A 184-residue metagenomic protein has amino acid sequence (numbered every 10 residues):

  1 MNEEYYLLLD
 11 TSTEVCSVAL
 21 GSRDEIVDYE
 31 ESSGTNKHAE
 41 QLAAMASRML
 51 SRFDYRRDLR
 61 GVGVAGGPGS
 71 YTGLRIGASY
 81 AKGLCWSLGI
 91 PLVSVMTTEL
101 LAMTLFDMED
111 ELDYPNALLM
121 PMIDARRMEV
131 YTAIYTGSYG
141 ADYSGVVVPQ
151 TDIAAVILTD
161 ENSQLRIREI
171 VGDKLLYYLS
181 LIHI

Functional and structural regions predicted by a protein language model:
M1-E4, D113-P115: Extreme N-terminus of proteins, especially the signal/transit-peptide cleavage junction and the first residues
N2-P68: N-terminal beta-alpha supersecondary unit
E25, K37, P91-L181: Surface "functional belts" at beta-alpha junctions
Q41, M45, S79-G83, T97-T104: Generic beta-strand or strand-like secondary-structure segments
M49-F53, S87, L105: Stable alpha-helical structural segments in soluble proteins, enriched in small hydrophobic residues
V62-T97: DPxDG-like acidic metal-binding loop motif
